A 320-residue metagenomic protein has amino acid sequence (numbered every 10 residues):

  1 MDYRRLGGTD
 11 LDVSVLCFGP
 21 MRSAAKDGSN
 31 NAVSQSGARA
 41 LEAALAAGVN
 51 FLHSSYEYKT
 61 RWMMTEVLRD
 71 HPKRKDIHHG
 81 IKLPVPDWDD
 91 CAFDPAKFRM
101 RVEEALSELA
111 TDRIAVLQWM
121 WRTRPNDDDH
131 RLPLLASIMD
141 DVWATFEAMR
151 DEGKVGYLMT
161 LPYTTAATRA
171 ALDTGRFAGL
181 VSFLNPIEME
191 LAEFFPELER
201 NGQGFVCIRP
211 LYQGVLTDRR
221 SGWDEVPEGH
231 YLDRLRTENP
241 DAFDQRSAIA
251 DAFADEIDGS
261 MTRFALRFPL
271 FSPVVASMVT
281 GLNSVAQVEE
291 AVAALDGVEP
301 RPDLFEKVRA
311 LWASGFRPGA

Functional and structural regions predicted by a protein language model:
M1-H78: N-terminal binding-site loop/beta-alpha segment at the start of enzyme catalytic domains that lines or forms
Y3, R122-G319: Beta/alpha (TIM)-barrel catalytic core signal, keyed to glycine-rich beta->alpha loops juxtaposed to Asp/Glu that bind
L6, F18, A44, L52 (+9 more regions): Conserved, mostly hydrophobic/aromatic
M21-Q35, L83-K97, D129-P133: Active-site mouth loops of central-metabolism enzymes
N30-A44, F93-E108, P162-A170, A265: Short, acidic/polar
H53-M63, P86-P95, N185-A192: Acidic-and-aromatic substrate-binding clefts and catalytic sites of carbohydrate-active enzymes
T65-K82, I138-E152: Alpha-helix-loop-beta-strand connector modules within alpha/beta enzyme cores
L106-L132: Active-site groove signature of glycoside hydrolases
